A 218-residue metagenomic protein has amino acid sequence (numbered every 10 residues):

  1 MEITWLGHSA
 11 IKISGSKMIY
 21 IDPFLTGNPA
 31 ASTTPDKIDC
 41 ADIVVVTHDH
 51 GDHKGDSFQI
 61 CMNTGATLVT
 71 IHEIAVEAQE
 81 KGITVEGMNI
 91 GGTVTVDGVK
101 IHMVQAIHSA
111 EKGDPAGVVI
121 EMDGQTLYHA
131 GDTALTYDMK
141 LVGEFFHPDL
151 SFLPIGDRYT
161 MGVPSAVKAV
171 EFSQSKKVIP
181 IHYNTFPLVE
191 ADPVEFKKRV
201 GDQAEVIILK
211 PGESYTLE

Functional and structural regions predicted by a protein language model:
M1-M18, L25-N28, T95-G98, H102 (+2 more regions): Zn-dependent metallo-beta-lactamase
M1-W5, F24-S32, T84-V85, G131-T133 (+1 more regions): Short gly/ser/thr-rich secondary-structure transition/capping motifs
A10-H50, G55-Q59, E73, S109-K112 (+1 more regions): Pre-active-site segment of Zn-dependent metallo-hydrolases
S16, H108-F172: Active-site-proximal loop/helix segments of hydrolase catalytic cores
I21-D22, A41-D49, L68-H72, Y128-D132 (+3 more regions): Active-site neighborhood of phospho(di)ester-bond hydrolases with catalytic His/Asp-centered motifs
G27-N28, H50-G55, A75-A78, T93-T95 (+5 more regions): Active-site environment of divalent metal-dependent phosphoester hydrolases
T47, G55-K112: Glycine/small-residue-rich loop that forms an oxyanion/phosphate-binding "nest" at active or ligand-binding sites
Q79-G92, V167-E218: Binuclear metal-ion centers of metallo-dependent hydrolases, dominated by the metallo-beta-lactamase
